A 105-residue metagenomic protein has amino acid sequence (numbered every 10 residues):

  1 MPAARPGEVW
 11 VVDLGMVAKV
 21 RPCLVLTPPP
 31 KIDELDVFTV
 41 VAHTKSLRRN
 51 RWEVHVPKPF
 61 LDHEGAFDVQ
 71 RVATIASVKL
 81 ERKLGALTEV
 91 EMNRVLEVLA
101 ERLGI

Functional and structural regions predicted by a protein language model:
M1-I105: Conserved functional hotspots at enzyme active or ligand-binding sites that engage polyanionic ligands
